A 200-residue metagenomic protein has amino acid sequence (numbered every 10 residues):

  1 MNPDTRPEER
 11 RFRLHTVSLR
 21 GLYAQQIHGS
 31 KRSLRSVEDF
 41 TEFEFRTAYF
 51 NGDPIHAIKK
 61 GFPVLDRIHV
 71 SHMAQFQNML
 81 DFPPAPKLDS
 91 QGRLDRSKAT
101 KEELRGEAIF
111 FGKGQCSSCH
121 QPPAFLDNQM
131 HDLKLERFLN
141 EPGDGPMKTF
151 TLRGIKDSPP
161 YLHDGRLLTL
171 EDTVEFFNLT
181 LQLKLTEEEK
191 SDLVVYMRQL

Functional and structural regions predicted by a protein language model:
M1-L200: Periplasmic c-type cytochrome electron-transfer domains
